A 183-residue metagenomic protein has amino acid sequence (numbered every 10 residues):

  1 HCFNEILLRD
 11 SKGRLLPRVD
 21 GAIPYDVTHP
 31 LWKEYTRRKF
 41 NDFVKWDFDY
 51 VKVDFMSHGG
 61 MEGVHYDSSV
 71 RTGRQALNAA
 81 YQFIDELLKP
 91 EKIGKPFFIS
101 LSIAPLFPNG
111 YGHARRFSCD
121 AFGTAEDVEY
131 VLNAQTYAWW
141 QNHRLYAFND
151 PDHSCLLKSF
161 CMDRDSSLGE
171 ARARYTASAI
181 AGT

Functional and structural regions predicted by a protein language model:
C2-P30, E34, R38, Q82-T183: Glycan-recognition surfaces
R18-Y35, S57-L77: The substrate-binding groove and active-site-proximal loops of carbohydrate-active enzymes, especially glycoside
T36-D67, I99, I180: Short acidic catalytic loops
V51, G59-D67, A79-L87, K92-G94: Extended alpha-helical regions
